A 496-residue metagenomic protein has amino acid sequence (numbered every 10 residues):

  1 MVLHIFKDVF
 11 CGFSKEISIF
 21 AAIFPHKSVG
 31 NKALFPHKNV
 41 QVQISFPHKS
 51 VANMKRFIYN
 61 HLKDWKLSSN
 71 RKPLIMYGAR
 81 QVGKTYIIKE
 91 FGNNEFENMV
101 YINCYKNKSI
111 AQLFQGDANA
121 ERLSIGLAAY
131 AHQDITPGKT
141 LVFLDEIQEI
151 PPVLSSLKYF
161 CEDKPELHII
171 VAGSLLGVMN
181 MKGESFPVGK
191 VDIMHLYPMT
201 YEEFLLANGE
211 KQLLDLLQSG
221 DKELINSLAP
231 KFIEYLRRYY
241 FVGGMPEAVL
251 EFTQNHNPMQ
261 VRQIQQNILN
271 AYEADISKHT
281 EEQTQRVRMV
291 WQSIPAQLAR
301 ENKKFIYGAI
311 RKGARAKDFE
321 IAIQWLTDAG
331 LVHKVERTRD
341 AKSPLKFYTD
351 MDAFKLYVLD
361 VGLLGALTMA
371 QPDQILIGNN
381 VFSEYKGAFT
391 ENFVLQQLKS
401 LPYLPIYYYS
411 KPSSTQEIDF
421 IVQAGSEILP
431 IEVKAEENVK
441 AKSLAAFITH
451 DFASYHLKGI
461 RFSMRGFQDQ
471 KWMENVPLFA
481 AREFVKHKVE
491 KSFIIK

Functional and structural regions predicted by a protein language model:
F10, F24, N31-A33, K38-K55 (+5 more regions): A cross-kingdom feature that marks ATP-driven nucleic-acid transaction machinery
I44, L206-Q396, Y407-S413: Interdomain hinge/linker elements that couple catalytic modules in large macromolecular machines
K84: Conserved lysine of the Walker
E95-S109: Conserved catalytic segments around the Walker B and adjacent sensor/switch elements of P-loop NTPase domains
K106-P137: Short glycine-rich substrate-engagement loop in P-loop NTPases that contacts/grips substrate
I135-P152: Conserved P-loop NTPase "ATPase switch" module shared by AAA+ and STAND
H168-S174, H195: Structural recognition of the conserved hydrophobic beta-strand(s) that form the central parallel beta-sheet of P-loop
G177-I193, L206-E210: Short regulatory helix/loop adjacent to the ATP-binding pocket of P-loop NTPases
